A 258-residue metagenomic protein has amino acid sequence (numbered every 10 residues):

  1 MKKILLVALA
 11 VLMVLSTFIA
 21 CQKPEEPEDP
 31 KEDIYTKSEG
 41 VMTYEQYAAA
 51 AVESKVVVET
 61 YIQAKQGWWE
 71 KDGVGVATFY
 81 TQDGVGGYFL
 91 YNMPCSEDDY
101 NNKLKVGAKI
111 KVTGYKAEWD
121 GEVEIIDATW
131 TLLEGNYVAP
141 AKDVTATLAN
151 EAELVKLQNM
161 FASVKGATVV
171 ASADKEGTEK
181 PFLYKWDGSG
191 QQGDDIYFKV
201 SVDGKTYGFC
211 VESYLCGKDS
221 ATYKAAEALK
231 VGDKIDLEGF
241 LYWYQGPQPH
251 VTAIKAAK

Functional and structural regions predicted by a protein language model:
M1-V7, Q22: Positively charged n-region of N-terminal signal peptides that target proteins for export
T17-A20: C-terminal motif of bacterial Sec signal peptides marking the signal peptidase cleavage site
Q22-K258: OB-fold single-stranded nucleic acid-binding module
